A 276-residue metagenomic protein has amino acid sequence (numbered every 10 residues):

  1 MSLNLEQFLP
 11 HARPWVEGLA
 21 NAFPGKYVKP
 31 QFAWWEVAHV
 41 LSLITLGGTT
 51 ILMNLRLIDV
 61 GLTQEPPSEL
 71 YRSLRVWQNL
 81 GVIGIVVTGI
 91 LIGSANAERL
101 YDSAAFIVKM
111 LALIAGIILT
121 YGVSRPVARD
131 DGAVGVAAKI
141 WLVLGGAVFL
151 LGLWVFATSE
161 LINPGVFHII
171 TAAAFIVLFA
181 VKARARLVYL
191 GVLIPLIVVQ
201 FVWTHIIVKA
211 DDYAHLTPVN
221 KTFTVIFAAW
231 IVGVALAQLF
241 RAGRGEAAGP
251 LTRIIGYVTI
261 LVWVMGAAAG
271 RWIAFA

Functional and structural regions predicted by a protein language model:
M1-A276: Polytopic transmembrane helical bundles with strong interfacial aromatic enrichment
